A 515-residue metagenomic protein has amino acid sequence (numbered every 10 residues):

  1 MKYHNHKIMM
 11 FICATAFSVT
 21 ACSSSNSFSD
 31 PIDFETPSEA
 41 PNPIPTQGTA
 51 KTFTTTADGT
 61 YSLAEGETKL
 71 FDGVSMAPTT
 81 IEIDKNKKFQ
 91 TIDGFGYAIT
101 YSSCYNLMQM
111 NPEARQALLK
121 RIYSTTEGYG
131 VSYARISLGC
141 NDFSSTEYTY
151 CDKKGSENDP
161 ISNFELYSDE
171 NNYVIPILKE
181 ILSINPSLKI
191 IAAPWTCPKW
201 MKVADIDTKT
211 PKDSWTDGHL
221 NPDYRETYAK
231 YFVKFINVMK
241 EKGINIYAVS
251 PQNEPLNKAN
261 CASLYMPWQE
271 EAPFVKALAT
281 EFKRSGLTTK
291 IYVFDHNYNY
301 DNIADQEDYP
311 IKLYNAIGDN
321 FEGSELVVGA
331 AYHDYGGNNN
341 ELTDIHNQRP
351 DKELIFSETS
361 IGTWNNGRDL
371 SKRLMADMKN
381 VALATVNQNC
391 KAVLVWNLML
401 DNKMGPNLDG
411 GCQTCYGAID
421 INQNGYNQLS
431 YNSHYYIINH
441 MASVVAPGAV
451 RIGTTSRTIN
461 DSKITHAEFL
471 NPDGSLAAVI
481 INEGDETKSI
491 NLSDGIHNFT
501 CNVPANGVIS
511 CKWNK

Functional and structural regions predicted by a protein language model:
K2-M10: Bacterial N-terminal signal peptides that target proteins for export
M10-T20: Bacterial N-terminal signal peptides
S18-Q47: Bacterial Sec-dependent N-terminal signal peptides
P43-T79, I190-A192, K230-Y247, P255-K515: Substrate-binding and catalytic surfaces of secreted/luminal carbohydrate-active proteins
L63-I246, A272, K276: N-terminal catalytic cores of secreted or lumenal carbohydrate-active enzymes
A98, S137, Q252, H333 (+1 more regions): Conserved residues at the C-terminal ends of beta-strands
P198, S250, N432: Residue-level signal for threonine
